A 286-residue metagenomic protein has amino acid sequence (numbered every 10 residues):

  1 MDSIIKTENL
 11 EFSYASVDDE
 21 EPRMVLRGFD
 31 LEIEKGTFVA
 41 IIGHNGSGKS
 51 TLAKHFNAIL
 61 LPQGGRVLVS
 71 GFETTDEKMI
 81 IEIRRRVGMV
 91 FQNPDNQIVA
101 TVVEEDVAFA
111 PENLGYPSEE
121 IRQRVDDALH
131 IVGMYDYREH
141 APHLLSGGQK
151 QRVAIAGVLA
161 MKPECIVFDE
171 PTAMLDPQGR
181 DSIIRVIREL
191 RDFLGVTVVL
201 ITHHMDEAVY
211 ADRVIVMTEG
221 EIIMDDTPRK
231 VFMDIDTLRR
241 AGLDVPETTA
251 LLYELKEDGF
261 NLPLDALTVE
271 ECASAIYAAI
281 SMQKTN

Functional and structural regions predicted by a protein language model:
I42-H44: The feature captures the beta-strand-to-loop junction immediately N-terminal to the Walker
N57: Helix-to-loop junction immediately C-terminal to a conserved catalytic motif
G65-T75, I83: Conserved ABC transporter NBD signature motif
E119-Y137: Conserved ABC ATPase "signature" region
A141-L145, Q149: Conserved ABC ATPase signature
I166-D169: Catalytic Walker B motif of ABC-type/P-loop ATPase nucleotide-binding domains
